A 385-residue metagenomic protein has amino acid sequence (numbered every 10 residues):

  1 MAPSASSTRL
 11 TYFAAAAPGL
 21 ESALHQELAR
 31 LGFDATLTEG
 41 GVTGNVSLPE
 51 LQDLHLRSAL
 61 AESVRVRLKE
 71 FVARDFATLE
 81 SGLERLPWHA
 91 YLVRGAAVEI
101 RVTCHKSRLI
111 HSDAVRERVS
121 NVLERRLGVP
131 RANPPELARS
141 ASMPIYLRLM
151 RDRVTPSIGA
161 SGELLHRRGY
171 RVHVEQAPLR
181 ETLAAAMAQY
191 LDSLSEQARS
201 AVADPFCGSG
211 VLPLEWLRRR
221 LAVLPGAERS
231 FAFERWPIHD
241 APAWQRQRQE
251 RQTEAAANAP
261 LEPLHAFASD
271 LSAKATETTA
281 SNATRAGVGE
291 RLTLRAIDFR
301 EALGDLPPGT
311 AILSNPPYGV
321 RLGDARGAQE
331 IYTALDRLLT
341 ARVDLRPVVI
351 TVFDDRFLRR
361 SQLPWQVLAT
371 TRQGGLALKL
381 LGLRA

Functional and structural regions predicted by a protein language model:
A2-M143, L194: Non-catalytic nucleic-acid substrate-recognition regions in nucleic-acid-modifying enzymes
A5, T11, A15, G19 (+5 more regions): Conserved Class I SAM-dependent methyltransferase catalytic core
P87-Y91, A302-G309: Short amphipathic alpha-helix with an adjacent loop that forms part of the alpha/beta core around
H105-S107, L164, P317-R321: A short, flexible beta-alpha/helix-coil linker loop
I145-S157, S161, L381: C-terminal edge-of-domain segments
P156-S193: SAM-dependent Rossmann-like transferase core, predominantly class I methyltransferases with a strong bias toward
L179-G304, G327: Conserved S-adenosyl-L-methionine
G309-N315: Short SAM/SAH-binding signature in class I
